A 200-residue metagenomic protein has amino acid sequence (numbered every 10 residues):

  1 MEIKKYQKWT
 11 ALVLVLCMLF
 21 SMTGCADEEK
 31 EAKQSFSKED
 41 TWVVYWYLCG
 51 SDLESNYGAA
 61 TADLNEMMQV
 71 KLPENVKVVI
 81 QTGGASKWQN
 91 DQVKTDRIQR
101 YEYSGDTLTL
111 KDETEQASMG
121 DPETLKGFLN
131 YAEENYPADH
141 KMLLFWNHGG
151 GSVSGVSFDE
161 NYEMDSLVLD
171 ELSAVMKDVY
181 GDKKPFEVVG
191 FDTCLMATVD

Functional and structural regions predicted by a protein language model:
E2-T10: Bacterial N-terminal signal peptides that target proteins for export
V13-S21: Bacterial N-terminal signal peptides
F20-S35: Sec-dependent signal peptide cleavage junction
E31-D139: N-terminal extension/subdomain marker
C49-S51, G83-A85, W146-H148, F191-M196: An acidic- and aromatic-residue-enriched active-site/binding cleft used to recognize and process polar
A132-S154: Active-site groove signature of glycoside hydrolases
G150-F186, F191, A197-D200: Cysteine protease catalytic core and zymogen-processing segment of caspase-like enzymes
